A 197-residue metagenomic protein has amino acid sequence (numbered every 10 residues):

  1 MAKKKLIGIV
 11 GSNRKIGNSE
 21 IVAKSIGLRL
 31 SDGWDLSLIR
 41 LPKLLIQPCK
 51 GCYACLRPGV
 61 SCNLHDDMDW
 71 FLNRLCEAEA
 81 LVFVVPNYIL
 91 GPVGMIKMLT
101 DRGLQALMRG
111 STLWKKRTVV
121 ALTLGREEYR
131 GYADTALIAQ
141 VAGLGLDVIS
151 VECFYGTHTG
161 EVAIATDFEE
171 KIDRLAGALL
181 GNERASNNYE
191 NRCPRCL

Functional and structural regions predicted by a protein language model:
M1-V84, L90-M98, E170-L180, S186-L197: N-terminal beta1-alpha1-beta2 submodule of the flavodoxin-like/Rossmannoid cofactor-binding fold
N13-K15, I89-L90, L124-E128, T157-G160: Short histidine/acidic/glycine/proline-rich micro-motifs that form metal- and phosphate-coordinating active-site loops
L38-R40, L64, V120, S150-C153: Structural signal for conserved beta-strand scaffold positions within catalytic alpha/beta enzyme cores
G94-M95, M108-E152: Short, glycine-/small-residue-rich phosphate/pyrophosphate-handling segment
D101-A106: A mobile, often basic/glycine-rich helix-loop segment that functions as the active-site lid/recognition loop
L144-E169: Conserved anion/nucleotide-ligand pocket segment
